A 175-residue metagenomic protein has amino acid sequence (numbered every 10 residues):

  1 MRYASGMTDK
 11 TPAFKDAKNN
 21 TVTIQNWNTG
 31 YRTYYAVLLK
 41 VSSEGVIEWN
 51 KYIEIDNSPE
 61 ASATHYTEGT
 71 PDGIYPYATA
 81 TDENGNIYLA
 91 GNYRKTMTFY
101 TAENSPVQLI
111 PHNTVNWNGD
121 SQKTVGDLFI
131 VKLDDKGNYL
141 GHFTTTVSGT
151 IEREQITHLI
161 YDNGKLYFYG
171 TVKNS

Functional and structural regions predicted by a protein language model:
M1-S175: A sequence-level/structural motif corresponding to short, flexible coil/turn segments enriched in small polar residues
